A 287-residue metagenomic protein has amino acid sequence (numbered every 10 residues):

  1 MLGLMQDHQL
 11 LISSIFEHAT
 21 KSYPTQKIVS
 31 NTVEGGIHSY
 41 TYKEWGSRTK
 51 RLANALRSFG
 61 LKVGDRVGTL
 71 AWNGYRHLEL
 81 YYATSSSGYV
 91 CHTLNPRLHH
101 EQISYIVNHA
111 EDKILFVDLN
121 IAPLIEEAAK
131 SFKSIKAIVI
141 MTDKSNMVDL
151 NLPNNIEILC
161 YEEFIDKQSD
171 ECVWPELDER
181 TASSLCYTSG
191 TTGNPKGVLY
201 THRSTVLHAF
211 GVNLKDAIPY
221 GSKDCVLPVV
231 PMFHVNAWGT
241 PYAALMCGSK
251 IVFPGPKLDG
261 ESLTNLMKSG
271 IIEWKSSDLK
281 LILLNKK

Functional and structural regions predicted by a protein language model:
D7-V29, S47, S183: A short N-terminal helical cap/helix-turn-helix that marks the beginning of AMP-binding/adenylate-forming
I15, S58-F59, S86-E163, L177 (+1 more regions): Structural core segment of the AMP-binding/adenylate-forming
K21, F59, W72-Y75, V230-H234: AMP-binding (ANL) adenylation modules
I28-G74, L78-Y82, H99-S104, C160-E162: Conserved AMP-binding/adenylate-forming core of the ANL superfamily
L56-L61, S169-T181, L185-L227, G239 (+1 more regions): Conserved adenylate-forming
R66, W72-H100, N108-I114, A128 (+3 more regions): A short helix-loop-beta submotif of the ANL/AMP-binding
V67, T84, L115, A182 (+4 more regions): Conserved S/T- and glycine-rich ATP-binding loop of Class I adenylate-forming
V206-C225, F233-K275: Conserved AMP-binding/adenylation subdomain of ANL enzymes
